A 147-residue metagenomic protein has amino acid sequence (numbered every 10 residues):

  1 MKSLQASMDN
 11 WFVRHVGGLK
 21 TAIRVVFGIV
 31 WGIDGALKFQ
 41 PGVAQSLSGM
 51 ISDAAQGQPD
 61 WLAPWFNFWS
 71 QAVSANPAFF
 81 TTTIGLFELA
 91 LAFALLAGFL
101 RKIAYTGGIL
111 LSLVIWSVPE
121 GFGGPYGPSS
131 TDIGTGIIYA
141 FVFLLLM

Functional and structural regions predicted by a protein language model:
M1-A90, A97-M147: Extended, low-polarity transmembrane helix blocks
